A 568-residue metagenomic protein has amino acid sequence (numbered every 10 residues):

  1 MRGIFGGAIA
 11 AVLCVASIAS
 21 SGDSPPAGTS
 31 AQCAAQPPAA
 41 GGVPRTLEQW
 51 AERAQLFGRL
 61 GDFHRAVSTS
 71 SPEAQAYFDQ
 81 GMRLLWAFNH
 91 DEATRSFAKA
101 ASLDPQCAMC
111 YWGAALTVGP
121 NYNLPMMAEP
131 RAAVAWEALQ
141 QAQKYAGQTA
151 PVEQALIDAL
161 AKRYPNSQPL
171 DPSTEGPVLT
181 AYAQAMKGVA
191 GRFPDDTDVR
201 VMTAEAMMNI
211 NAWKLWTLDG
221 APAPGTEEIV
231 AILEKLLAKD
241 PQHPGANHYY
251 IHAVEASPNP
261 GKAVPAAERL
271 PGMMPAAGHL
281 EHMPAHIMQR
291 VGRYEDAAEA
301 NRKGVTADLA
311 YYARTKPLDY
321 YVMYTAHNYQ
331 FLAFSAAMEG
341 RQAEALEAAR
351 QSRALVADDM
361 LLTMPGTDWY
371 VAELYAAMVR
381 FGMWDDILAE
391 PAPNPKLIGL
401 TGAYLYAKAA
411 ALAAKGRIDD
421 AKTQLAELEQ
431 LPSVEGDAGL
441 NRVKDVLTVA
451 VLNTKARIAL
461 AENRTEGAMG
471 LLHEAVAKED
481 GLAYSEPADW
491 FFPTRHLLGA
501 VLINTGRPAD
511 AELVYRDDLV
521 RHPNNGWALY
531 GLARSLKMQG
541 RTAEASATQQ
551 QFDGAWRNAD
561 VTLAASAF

Functional and structural regions predicted by a protein language model:
P72-Q80, Q106-N121, Q148-L170, D195-W216 (+8 more regions): Amphipathic alpha-helical repeat scaffolds of TPR domains
F78, W112-G113, V201, H248-Y249 (+10 more regions): Alpha-solenoid helical repeat scaffolds
M82, F88-N89, A115, G119-M126 (+10 more regions): Short coil/turn linking the two alpha-helices of tandem helical-hairpin repeats
L84, V118, K162, M207 (+8 more regions): Residue at a conserved register position within TPR or TPR-like alpha-solenoid repeats
S102, R192, L237-K239, R269-A276 (+8 more regions): Solenoid-like repeat scaffolds
A108, A115, G119, E129-K144 (+7 more regions): TPR/TPR-like (Sel1-like) alpha-helical repeat modules
